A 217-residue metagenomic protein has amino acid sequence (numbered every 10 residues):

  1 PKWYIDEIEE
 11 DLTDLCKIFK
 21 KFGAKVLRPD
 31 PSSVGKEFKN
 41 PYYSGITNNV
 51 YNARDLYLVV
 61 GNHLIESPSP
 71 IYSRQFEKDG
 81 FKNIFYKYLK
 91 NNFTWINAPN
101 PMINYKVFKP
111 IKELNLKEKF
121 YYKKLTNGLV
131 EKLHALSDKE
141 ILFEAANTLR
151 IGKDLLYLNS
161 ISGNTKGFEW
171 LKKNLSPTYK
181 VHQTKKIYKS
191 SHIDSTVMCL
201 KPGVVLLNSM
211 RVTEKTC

Functional and structural regions predicted by a protein language model:
P1-C217: The feature marks the mature, well-folded catalytic cores of soluble enzymes
